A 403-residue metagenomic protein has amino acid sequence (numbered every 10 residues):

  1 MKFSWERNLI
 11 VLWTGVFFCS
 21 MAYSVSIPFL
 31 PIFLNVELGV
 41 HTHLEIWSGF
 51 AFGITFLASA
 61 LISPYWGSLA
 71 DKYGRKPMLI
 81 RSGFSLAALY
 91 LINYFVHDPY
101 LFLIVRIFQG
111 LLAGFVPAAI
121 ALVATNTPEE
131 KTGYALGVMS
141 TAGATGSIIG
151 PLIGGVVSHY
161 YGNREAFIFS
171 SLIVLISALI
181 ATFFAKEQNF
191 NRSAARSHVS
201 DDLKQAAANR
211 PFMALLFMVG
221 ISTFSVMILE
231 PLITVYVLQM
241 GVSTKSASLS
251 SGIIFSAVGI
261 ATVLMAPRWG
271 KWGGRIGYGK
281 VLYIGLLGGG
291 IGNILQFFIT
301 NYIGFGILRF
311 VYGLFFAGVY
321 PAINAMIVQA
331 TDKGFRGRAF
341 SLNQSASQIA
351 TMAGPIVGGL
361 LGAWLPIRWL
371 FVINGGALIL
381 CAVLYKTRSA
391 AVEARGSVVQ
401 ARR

Functional and structural regions predicted by a protein language model:
M1-E6, E187-L216, Q400-R403: Juxtamembrane intracellular "pre-TM" segments in multi-pass secondary transporters
F3-I32, N209-I228, F310: Pair of pore-lining "gating" transmembrane helices in MFS-fold secondary transporters
F17, Y100-G114, G304-G318: Hydrophobic core of transmembrane alpha-helices in multi-pass small-molecule transporters, especially MFS/SLC-type
F29-E45, L232-L249: Short amphipathic helix-loop junctions that connect adjacent transmembrane helices in Major Facilitator Superfamily/SLC
F50-W66, S256-P267: Central cavity-lining transmembrane alpha-helices of secondary-active solute carriers, predominantly the Major
L61-H97, G273-I276: Conserved MFS/SLC helix-loop-helix module at the cytosolic interface between two early adjacent transmembrane helices
P77-I92, S171, K280-L295, G375: Structural signature of the two symmetry-related core transmembrane helices
V105-G143, M326: Cytoplasmic helix-loop-helix junction between adjacent transmembrane helices in 12-TM secondary transporters
